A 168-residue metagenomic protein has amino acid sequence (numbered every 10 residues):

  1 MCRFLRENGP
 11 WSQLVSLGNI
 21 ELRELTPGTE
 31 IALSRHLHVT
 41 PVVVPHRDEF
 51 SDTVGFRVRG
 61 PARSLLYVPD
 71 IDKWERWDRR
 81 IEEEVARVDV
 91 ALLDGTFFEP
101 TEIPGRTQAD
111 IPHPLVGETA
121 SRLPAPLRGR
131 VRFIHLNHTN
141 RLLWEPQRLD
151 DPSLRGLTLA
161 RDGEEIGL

Functional and structural regions predicted by a protein language model:
M1, G18, D52-V54: Internal, well-ordered alpha-helical segments in soluble enzyme and binding-protein domains
M1-S16: Active-site HxH/HxHxD metal-binding segment of metal-dependent hydrolases
N8, N19, N137-N140: Detector for Asparagine
G9, L17-G18, V42-P45: Intrinsically disordered, low-complexity segments enriched in polar/charged residues with Gly/Pro, especially when
Q13-E21, S34-L37, S153-G156: A short helix-to-beta-strand connector/capping loop
L22-E83, D162-L168: Core dinuclear metal-dependent hydrolase active-site scaffold
S64, D72-E165: Cap/insert and terminal regions of metallo-dependent hydrolase folds
